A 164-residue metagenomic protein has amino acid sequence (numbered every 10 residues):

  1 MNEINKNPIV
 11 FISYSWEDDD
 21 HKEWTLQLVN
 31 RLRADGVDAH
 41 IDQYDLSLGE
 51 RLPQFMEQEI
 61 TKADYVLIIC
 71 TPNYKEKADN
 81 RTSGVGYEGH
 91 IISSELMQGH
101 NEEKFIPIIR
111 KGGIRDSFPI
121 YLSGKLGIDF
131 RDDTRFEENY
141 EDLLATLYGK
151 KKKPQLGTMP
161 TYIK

Functional and structural regions predicted by a protein language model:
M1-A34, K75-D79, H100-K164: C-terminal interaction surface of TIR/SEFIR-family domains
I12, L67-I69: Hydrophobic beta-strand scaffold positions of dinucleotide-using enzymes
Q27-E57, P72-R81, V85: Conserved BB-loop
A39, V66, F105-I106: Hydrophobic/aromatic residues located in beta-strands of well-ordered beta-sheets within soluble catalytic
A63: An anion/phosphate-binding loop that grips the pyrophosphate of nucleotide cofactors and donors
G84, E88, R135: Soluble or luminal CAZymes and related metallo-dependent hydrolases
Y87-E103: Arginine/glycine-rich "motif VI" loop of SF2 helicases in the C-terminal RecA-like domain
